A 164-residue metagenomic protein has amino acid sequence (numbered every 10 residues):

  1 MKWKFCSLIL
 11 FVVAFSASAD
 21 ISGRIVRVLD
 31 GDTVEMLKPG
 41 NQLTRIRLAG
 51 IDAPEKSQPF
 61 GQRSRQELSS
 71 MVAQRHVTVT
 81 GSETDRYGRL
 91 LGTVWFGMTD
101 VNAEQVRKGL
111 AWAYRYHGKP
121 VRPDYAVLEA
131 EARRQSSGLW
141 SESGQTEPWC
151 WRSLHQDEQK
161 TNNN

Functional and structural regions predicted by a protein language model:
K2-S7, F15-N164: Small beta-barrel nucleic-acid-binding modules, primarily SNase/OB-fold domains and secondarily Tudor-like barrels
L10: Membrane-embedded catalytic cores of phosphoryl/pyrophosphoryl-handling enzymes
